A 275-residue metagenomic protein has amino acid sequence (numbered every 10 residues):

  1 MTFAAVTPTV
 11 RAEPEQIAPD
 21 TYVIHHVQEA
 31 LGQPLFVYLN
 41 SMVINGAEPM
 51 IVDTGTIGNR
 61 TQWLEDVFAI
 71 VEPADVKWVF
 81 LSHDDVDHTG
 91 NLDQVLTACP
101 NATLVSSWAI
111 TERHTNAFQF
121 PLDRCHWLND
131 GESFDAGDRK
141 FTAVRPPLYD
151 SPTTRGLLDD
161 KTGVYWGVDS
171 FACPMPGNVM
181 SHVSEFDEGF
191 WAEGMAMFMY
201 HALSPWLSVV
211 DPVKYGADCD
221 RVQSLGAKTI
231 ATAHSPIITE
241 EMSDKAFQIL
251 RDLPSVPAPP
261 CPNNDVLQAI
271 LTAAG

Functional and structural regions predicted by a protein language model:
T2-V10, T239-G275: C-terminal regulatory/interaction regions
F3-A5, Q16, A102-T154, V210 (+1 more regions): Metallo-beta-lactamase
T7-V67, R155-D159, G163-D169: Conserved beta-strand hairpin/beta-sheet module of binuclear metal-dependent hydrolase folds, prominently
V27-Q33, G55-I57, F80-H83, F141-P147 (+1 more regions): Short, flexible loop segments at the rims of nucleotide/cofactor-binding pockets, characterized by
T56-I57, V86, A172, I237: Short, glycine/acidic-enriched loop or turn micro-motifs at the edges of active sites
N59-V105: Active-site metal-binding motif and surrounding structural segment of the metallo-beta-lactamase
P147-T232, P236-E241, D252-P254: Metallo-beta-lactamase
